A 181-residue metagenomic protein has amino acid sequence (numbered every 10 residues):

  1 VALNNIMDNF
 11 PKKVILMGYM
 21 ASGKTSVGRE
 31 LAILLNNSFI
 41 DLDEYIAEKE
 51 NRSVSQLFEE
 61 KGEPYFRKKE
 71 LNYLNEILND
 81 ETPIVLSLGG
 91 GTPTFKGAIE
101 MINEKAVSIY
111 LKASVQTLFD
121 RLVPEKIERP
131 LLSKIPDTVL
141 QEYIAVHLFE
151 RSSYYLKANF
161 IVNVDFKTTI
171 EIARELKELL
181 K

Functional and structural regions predicted by a protein language model:
A2-N9, L34, F149-K181: NTP-dependent small-molecule kinase module
L16: Hydrophobic anchor at the beta1->P-loop junction of P-loop NTPases
Y19: P-loop (Walker A) phosphate-binding loop of NTP-binding proteins
S22: ATP-binding Walker
T25: Walker A/P-loop
E44-N103, E128: ATP-dependent small-molecule kinase phosphotransfer cores that center on conserved nucleotide phosphate-binding segments
K105-E150: A glycine- and Lys/Arg-enriched "phosphate-lid" helix/loop adjacent to the NTP-binding pocket of small-molecule kinases
